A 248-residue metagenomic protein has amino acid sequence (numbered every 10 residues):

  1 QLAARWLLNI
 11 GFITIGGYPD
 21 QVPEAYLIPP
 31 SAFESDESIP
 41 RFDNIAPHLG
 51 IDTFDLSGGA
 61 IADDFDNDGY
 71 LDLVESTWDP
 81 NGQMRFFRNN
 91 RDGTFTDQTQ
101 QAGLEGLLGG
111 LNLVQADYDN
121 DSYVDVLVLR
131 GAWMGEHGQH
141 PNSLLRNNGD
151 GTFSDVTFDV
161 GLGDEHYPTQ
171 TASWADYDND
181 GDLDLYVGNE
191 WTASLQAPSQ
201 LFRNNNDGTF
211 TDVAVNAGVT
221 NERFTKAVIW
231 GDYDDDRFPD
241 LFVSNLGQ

Functional and structural regions predicted by a protein language model:
Q1-Q248: Acidic, glycine/proline-rich Ca2+-coordinating loop motifs
